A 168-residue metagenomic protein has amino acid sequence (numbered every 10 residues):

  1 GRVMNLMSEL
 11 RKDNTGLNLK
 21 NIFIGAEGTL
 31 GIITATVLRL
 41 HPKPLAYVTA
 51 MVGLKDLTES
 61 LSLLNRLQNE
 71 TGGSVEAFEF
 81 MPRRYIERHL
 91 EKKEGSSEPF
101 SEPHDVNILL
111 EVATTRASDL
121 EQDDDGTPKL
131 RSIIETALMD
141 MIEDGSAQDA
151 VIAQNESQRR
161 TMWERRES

Functional and structural regions predicted by a protein language model:
R2-S168: Noncatalytic alpha-helical scaffold of FAD-dependent oxidoreductases
